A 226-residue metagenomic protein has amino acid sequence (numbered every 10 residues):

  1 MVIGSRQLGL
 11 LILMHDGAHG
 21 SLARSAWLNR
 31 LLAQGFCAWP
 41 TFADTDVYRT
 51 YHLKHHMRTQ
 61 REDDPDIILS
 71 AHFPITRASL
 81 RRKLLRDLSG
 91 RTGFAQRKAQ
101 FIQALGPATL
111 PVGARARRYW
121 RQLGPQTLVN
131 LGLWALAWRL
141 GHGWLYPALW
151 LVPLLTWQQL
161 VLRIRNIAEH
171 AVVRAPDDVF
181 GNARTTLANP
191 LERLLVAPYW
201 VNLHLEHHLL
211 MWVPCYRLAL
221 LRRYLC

Functional and structural regions predicted by a protein language model:
M1-G4, L13, A38-A148, C215-C226: Non-catalytic, topology-defining segments of multipass membrane proteins
M1-I12, G35-T45, V152-Q159, L191-W200: Membrane-embedded alpha-helical segments that form the functional core of polytopic membrane enzymes, especially those
I12-H19, Y48-Q60, R165-V172, A197-V213: Histidine-centered catalytic micro-motifs
L13-L32, D63-S70: Aspartate-rich (DDxxD/NDxxD/DxxxD) Mg2+/diphosphate-binding motifs and their adjoining helix-loop segments
A18, L22-A23, D177, P214-C215: Active-site-flanking alpha-helical
P107-V173, D178-V179, A183-L203, C215: C-terminal membrane-associated helical module and adjoining short loops/tails
V173-D177, L209, L220: Polar-ligand-bearing catalytic/cofactor-coordination segments of membrane-embedded or membrane-tethered inner-membrane
